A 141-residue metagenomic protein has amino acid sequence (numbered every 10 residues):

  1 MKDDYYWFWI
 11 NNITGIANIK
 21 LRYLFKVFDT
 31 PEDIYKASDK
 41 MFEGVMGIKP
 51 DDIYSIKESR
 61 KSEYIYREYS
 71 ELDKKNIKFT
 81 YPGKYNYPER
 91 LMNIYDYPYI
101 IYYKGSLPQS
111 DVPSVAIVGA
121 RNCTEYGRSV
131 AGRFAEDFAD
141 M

Functional and structural regions predicted by a protein language model:
M1-D137: Short, positively charged patches
